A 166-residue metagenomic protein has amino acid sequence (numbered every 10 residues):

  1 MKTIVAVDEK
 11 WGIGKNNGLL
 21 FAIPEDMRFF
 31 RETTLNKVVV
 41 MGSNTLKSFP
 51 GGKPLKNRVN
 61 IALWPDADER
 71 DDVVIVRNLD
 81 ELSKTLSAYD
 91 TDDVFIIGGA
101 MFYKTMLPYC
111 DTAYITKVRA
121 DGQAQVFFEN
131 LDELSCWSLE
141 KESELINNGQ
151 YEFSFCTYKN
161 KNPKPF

Functional and structural regions predicted by a protein language model:
M1-F166: Enzymes that bind and transform nitrogen-containing heteroaromatic metabolites
